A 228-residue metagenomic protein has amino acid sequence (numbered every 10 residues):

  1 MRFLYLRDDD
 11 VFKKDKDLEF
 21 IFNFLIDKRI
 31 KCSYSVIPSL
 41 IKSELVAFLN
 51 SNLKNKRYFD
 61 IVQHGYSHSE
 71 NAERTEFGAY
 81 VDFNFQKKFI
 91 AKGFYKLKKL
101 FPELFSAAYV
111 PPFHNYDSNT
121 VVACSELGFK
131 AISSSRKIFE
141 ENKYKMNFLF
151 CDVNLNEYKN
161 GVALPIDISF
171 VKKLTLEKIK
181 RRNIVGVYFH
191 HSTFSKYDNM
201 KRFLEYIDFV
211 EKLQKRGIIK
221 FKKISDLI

Functional and structural regions predicted by a protein language model:
M1, H191-I228: C-terminal domain-boundary segment and adjacent tail
M1-D17: Boundary/entry segment of secreted carbohydrate-active catalytic domains
Y5-D8, V62, F221: Generic enzyme active-site microenvironment
D9-V11, I37-S39, Y66-H68, K137 (+3 more regions): Active-site beta-loop-alpha junctions enriched in small/polar residues
F20-I30, Y206-L213: A short, Lys/Arg-enriched amphipathic alpha-helix followed by its capping loop at the start of a domain
K31, S35-V122, G186-F194: Metal-dependent polysaccharide deacetylase catalytic core of the NodB/CE4 family, i.e., the active-site-bearing domain
S69-K99, E140-R181, D198-L204: Alpha-helical scaffold elements lining the catalytic groove of polysaccharide deacetylases
S125-E140: Acidic, His- and aromatic-enriched active-site or binding-groove loops in soluble protein domains that engage sugars
